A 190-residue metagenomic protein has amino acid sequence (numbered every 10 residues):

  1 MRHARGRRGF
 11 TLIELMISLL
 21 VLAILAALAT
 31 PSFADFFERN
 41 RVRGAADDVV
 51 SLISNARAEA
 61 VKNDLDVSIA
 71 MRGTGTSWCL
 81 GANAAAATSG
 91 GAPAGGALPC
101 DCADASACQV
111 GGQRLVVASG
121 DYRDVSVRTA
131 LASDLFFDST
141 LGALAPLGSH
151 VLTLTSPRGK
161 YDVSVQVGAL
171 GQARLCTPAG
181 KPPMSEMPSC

Functional and structural regions predicted by a protein language model:
R2-G6, L28-D47, S51-S54, A58 (+2 more regions): N-terminal helix-rich module
L15-S32: Alpha-helical hydrophobic helix detector
